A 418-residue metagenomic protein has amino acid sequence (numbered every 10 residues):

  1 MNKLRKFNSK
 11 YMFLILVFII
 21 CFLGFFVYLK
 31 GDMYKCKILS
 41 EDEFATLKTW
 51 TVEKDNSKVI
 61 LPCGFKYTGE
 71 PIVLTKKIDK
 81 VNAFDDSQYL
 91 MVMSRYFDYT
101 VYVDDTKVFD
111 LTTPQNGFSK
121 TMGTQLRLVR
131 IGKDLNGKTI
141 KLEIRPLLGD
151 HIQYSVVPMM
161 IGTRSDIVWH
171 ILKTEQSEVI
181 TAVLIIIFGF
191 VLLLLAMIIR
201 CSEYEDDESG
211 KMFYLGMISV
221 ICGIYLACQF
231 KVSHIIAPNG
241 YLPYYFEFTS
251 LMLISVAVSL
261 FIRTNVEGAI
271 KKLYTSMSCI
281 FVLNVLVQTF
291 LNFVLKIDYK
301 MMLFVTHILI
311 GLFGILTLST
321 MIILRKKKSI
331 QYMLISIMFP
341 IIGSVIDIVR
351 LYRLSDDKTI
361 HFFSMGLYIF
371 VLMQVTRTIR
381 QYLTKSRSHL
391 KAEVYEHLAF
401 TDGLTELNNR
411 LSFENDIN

Functional and structural regions predicted by a protein language model:
N2-R5, I221-K391: Interfacial "cap-and-anchor" motif at the non-cytosolic start of specific transmembrane alpha-helices
K3-A83: Extended carbohydrate-recognition surfaces in non-catalytic/accessory domains of CAZymes and lectin-like proteins
N82-V103, L142-I144: Aromatic-lined ligand-binding clefts that engage carbohydrates, nucleic acids, or primary amines
V103-T139, R145-V156: Beta-strand-rich ligand-recognition modules
M159-V179: Short, aromatic-rich amphipathic segments at membrane interfaces that lie adjacent to a transmembrane helix or signal
L172-S202, I308-M321: First transmembrane helix
L192-S219: Juxtamembrane interface at the cytosolic side of transmembrane helices
E393-N415: Conserved nucleotide-binding and Mg2+-coordinating catalytic segments in signaling enzymes
